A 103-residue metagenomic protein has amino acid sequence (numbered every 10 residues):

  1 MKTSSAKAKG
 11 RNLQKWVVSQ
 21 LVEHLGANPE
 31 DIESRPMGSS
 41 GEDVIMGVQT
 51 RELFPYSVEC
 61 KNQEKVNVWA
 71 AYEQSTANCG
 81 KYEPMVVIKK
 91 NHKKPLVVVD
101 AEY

Functional and structural regions predicted by a protein language model:
M1-Y103: Catalytic phosphate/metal-binding cores of nucleic-acid and nucleotide-processing enzymes, i.e., regions that mediate
